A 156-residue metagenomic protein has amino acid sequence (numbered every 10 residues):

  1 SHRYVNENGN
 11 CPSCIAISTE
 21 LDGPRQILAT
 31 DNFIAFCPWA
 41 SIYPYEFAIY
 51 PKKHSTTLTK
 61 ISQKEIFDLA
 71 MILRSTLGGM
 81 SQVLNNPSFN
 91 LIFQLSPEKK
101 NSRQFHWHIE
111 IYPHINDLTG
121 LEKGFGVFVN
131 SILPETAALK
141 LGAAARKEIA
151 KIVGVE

Functional and structural regions predicted by a protein language model:
S1-E156: HIT superfamily nucleotide-processing domains
